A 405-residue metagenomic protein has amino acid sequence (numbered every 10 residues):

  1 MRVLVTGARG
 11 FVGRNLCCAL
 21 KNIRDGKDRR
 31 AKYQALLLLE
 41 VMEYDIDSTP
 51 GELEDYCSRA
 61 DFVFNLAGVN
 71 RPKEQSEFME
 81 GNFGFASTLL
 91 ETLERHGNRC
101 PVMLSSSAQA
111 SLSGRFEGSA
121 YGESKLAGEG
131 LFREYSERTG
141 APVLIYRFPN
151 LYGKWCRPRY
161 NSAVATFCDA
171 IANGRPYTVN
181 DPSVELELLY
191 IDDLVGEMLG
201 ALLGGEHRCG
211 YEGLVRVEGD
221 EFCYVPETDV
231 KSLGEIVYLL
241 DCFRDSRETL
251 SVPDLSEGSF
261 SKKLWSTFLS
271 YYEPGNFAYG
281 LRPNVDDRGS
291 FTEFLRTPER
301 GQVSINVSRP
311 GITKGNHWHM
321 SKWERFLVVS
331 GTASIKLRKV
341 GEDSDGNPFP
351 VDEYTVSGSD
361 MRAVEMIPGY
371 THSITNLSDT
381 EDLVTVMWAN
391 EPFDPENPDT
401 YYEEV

Functional and structural regions predicted by a protein language model:
M1-G26: N-terminal Rossmann NAD(P)H-binding glycine-rich loop of SDR-like oxidoreductase domains
I46-G84, T88, T92-H96, Q109-F116: NAD(P)H-binding glycine-rich loop region in Rossmannoid oxidoreductase-like domains and their noncatalytic homologs
S87-E129, S136-T139, L144-Y146: Conserved Rossmann-fold NAD(P)-dependent oxidoreductase catalytic core, especially the SDR/UDP-sugar
R133-L186, I191-G204: NAD(P)-dependent short-chain dehydrogenase/reductase
G200, G204-P283: Mid/C-terminal beta-alpha module of Rossmann-like enzyme folds, strongest in SDR-family dehydrogenases/epimerases
G275-N316, K322: A short glycine-rich, His/Asp/Glu-containing loop-to-beta-strand
G341-G369: Short acidic-glycine-tyrosine-enriched beta hairpin
D345-F349, T375-V405: Double-stranded beta-helix
